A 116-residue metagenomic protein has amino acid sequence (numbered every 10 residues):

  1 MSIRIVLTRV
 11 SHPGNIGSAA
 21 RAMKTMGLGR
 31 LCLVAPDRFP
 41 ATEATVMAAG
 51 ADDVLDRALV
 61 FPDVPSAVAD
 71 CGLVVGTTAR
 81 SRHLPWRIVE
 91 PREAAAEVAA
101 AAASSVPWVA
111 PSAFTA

Functional and structural regions predicted by a protein language model:
M1-A116: Post-transcriptional modification and biogenesis factors for structured RNAs of the translation apparatus
